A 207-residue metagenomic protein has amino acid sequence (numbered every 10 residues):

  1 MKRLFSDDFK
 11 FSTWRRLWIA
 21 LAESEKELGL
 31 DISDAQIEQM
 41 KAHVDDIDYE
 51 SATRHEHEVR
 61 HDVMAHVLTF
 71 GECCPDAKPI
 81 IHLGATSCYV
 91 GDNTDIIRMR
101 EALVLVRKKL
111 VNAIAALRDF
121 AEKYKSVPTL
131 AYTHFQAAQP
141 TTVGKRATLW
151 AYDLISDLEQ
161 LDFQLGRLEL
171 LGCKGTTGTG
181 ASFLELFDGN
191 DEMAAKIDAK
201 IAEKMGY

Functional and structural regions predicted by a protein language model:
M1-A181, G189-K204: A helix-coil-helix interface module used to build multimeric assemblies and to scaffold catalytic/cofactor sites
E185: Catalytic cores of enzymes that engage adenine nucleotides and/or redox cofactors via long glycine-rich, Lys/Arg/His
